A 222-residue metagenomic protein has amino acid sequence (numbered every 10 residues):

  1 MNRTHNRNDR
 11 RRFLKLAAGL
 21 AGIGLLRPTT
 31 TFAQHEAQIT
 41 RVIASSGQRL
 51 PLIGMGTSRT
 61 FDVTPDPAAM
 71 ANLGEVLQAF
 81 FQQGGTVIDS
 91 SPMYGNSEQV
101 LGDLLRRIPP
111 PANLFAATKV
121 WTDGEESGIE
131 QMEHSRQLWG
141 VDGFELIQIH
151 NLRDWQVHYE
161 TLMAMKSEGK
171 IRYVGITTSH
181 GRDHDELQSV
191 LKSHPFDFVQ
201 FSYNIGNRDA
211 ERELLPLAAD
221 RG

Functional and structural regions predicted by a protein language model:
M1-D9: N-terminal secretory signal peptides
D9-L26: N-terminal export leaders
R27-G56, D66: C-terminal segment of N-terminal export signals and the immediately downstream linker at the start of the mature
I43, M55, I88, L101 (+4 more regions): Conserved, mostly hydrophobic/aromatic
A44-G47, G102-P111, S135-G140, K166 (+2 more regions): Acidic (Asp/Glu)-rich catalytic clusters
S58, M93, K119-D123, I149-L152 (+2 more regions): Active-site beta-loop-alpha junctions enriched in small/polar residues
P67-A79, E125-L138, R182-S189: Short, acidic/polar
L152-G222: Beta/alpha (TIM)-barrel catalytic core signal, keyed to glycine-rich beta->alpha loops juxtaposed to Asp/Glu that bind
